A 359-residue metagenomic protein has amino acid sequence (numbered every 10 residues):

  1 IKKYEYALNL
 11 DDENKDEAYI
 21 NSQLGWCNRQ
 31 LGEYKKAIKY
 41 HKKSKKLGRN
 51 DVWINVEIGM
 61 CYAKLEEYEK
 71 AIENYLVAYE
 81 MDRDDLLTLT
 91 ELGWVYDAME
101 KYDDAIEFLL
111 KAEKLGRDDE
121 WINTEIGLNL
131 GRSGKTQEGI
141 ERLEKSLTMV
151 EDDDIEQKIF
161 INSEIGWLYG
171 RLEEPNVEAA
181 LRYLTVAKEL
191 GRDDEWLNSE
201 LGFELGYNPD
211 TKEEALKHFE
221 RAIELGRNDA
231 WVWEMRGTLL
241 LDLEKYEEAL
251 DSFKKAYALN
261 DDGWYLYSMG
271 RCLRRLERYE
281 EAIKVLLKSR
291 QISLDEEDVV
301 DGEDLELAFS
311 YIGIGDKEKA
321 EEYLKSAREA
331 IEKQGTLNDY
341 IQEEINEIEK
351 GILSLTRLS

Functional and structural regions predicted by a protein language model:
D12-K15, R49, R83, R117 (+6 more regions): Short coil turns that delineate tetratricopeptide repeat
D16-Y19, W53, L87, W94 (+8 more regions): Start-of-helix register in tetratricopeptide repeats
Q30, K64, A98, R132 (+6 more regions): Register position in tetratricopeptide repeats
A37, A71, A105, G139 (+5 more regions): Single-residue signature of alpha-solenoid repeat helices
E321-S359: Terminal, low-structured helical/coil segments at or just beyond the last alpha-helical repeat
